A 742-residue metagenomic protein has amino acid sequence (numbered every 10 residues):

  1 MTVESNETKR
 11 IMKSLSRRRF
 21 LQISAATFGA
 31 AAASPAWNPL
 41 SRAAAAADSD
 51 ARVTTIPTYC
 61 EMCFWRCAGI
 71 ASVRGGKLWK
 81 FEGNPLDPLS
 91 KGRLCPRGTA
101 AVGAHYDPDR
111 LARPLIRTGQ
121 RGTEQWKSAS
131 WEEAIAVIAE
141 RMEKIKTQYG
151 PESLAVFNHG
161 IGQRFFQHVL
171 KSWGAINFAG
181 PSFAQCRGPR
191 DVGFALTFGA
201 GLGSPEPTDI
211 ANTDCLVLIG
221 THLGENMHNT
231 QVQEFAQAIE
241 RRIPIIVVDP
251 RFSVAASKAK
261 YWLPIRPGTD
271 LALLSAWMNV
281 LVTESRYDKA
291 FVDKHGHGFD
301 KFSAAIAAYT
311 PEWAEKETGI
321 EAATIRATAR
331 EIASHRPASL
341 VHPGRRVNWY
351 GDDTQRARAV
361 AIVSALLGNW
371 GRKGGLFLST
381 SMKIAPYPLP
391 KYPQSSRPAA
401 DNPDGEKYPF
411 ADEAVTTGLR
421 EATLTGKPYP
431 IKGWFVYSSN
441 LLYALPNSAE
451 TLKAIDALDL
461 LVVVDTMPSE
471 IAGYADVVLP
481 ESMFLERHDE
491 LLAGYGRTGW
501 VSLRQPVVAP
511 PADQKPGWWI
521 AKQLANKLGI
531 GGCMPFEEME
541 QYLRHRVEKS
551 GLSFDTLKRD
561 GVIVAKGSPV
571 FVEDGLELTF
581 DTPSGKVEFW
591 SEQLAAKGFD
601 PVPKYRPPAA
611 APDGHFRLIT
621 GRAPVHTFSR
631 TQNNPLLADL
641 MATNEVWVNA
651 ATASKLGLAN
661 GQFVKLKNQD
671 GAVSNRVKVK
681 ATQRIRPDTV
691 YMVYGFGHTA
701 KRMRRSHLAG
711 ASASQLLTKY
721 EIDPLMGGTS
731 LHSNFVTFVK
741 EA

Functional and structural regions predicted by a protein language model:
T2-R286, K294, A308, E312-W313 (+4 more regions): N-terminal export/assembly segments and adjacent metallocofactor-ligating motifs of anaerobic energy-metabolism
T2-T8, F166-V247, L271-S275, A361-Y474 (+4 more regions): Extended redox/cofactor-interaction regions of prokaryotic respiratory oxidoreductases
W79, A179, D288-K289, I325-R326 (+9 more regions): Acidic/polar loop patches that form or flank catalytic/metal-binding clefts of enzymes that bind anionic ligands
S153-I161, K316-I320, G344-G351, Y437-L442: Conserved short loop/turn motifs at secondary-structure junctions
H159-G160, H295-G296, L376-P386, E537-K549: A glycine-rich phosphate-binding loop feature that marks nucleotide/adenosyl-phosphate handling sites
S257-I265, S482-D489, G499-P510: Short beta-alpha connecting loops at secondary-structure transitions that line or flank enzyme active sites
W277, H297-V415: Active-site phosphate/pyrophosphate-binding segments
V507-G561, K566, T631-W647, A651-A742: Long, contiguous, secondary-structure-rich segments that constitute the structural scaffold of globular domains
